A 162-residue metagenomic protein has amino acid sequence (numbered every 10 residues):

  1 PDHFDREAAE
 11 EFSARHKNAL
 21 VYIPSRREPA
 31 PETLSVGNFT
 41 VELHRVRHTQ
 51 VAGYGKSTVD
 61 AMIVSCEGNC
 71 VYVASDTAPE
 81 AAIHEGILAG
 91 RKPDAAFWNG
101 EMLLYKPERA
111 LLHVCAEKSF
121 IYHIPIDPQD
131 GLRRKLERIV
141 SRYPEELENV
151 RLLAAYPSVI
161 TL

Functional and structural regions predicted by a protein language model:
P1-S25, L88-F97, L104: Active-site metal-binding motif and surrounding structural segment of the metallo-beta-lactamase
F4-R6, A81, K106, Q129: Glycine/Thr-rich phosphate-binding loops of Rossmann-like dinucleotide-binding domains
D5, V41, D76, A96 (+1 more regions): Divalent metal-coordination and catalytic microenvironments
A8-N69, P144-T161: Metallo-beta-lactamase
S25-R27, V46-R47, G100-L103, Y122-D127: Short, acidic/turn-prone active-site loops that include or flank metal/cofactor- and phosphate-binding residues
R27-G37, K56, E85-G90, R109-L162: Binuclear metal-ion centers of metallo-dependent hydrolases, dominated by the metallo-beta-lactamase
H48-V114: Active-site-proximal loop/helix segments of hydrolase catalytic cores
